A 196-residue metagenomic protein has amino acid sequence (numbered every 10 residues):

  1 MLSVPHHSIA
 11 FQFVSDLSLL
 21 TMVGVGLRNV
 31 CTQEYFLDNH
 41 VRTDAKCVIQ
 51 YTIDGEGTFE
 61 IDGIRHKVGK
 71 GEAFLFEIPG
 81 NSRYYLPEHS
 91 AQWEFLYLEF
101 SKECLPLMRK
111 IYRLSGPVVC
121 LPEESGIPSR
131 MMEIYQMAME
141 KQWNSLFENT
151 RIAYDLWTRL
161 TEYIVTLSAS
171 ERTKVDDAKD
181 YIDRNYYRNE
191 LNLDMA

Functional and structural regions predicted by a protein language model:
M1-T21, M137: A short, N-terminal "cap"/entry segment at the start of jelly-roll beta-barrel domains of the cupin/DSBH fold
I9, S18-L114: N-terminal regulatory/effector-sensing and dimerization cores that precede helix-turn-helix DNA-binding domains
V14, F76-I78, E124-P128: Short, surface-exposed linear segments at secondary-structure transitions and domain or protein termini
G24, E34, V118, S125 (+1 more regions): Solvent-exposed, flexible loop/coil residues
L96, K102-C104, P122-Y187: An amphipathic alpha-helical interaction segment
R113-P122, T161, V165, L193-D194: A ubiquitous short alpha-helical element
N185, N189-A196: Basic/polar phosphate-binding segments, predominantly the helix-turn-helix DNA-binding elements of transcriptional
